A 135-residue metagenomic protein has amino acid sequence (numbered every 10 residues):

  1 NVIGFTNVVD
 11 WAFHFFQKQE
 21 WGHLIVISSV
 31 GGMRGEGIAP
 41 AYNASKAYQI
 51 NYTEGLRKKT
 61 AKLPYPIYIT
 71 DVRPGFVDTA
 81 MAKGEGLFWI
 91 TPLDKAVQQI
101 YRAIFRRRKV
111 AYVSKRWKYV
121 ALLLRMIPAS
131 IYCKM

Functional and structural regions predicted by a protein language model:
V9, S45: Active-site helix of classical SDR
W11-E20: A short helix-coil junction within the Rossmann-fold of NAD(P)-dependent oxidoreductases
S29: Residue(s) in the substrate-gating loop at a strand-loop-helix junction that position the organic substrate next
R34, G55-I67: Active-site-adjacent segment of SDR/Rossmann-fold oxidoreductases
R34-P40, E85: Active-site loop immediately N-terminal to the catalytic Tyr-X3-Lys motif of short-chain dehydrogenase/reductase
Y68-P74, D78: Conserved SDR Rossmann-fold cofactor-binding beta-strand/turn motif
D71, K83-L122: C-terminal helical subdomain
